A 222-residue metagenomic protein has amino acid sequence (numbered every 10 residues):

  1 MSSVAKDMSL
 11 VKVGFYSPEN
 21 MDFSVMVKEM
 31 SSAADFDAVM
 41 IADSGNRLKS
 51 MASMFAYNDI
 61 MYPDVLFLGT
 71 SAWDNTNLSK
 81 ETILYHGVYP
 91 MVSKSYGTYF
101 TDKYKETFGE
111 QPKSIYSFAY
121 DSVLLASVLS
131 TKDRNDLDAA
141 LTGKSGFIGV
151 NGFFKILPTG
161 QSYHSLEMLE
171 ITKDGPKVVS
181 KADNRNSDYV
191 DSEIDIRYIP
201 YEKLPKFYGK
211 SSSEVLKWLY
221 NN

Functional and structural regions predicted by a protein language model:
M1-N222: Extracytosolic ligand-binding ectodomains
